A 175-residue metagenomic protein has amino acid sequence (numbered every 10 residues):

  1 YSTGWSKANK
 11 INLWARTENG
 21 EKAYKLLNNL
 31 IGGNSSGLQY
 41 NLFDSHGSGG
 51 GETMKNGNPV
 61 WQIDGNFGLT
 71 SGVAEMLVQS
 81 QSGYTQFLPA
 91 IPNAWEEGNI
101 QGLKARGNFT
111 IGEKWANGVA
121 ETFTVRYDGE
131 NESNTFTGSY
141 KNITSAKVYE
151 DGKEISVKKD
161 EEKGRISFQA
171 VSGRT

Functional and structural regions predicted by a protein language model:
Y1-K22: Long, repeat-rich segments with strong aromatic
E21-R174: Non-catalytic C-terminal accessory modules of carbohydrate-active enzymes
